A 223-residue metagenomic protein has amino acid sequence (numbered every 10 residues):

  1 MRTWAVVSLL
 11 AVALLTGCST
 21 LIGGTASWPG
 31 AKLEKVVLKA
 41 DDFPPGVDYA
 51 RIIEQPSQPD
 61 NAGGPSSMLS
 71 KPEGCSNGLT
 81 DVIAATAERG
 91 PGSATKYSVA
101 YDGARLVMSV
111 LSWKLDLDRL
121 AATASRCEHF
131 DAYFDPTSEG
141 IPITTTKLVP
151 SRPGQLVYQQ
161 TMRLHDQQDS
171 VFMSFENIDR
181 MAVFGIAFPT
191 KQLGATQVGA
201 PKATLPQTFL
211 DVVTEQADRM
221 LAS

Functional and structural regions predicted by a protein language model:
M1-A11: N-terminal export and membrane-targeting signals
L14-G17: C-terminal motif of bacterial Sec signal peptides marking the signal peptidase cleavage site
S19-I22: Bacterial signal peptide processing site
S27-D48: Post-signal peptide N-terminal segment of mature Sec-exported envelope proteins
E34-A40, A121-A124, L210-A217: Extracytoplasmic/secreted envelope proteins and their assembly/folding machinery, especially bacterial periplasmic
L38, D48, L115-D116, A132 (+1 more regions): Sec-exported extracytoplasmic/periplasmic mature domains
V47-I178: A small/polar (G/S/T-enriched), proline-flanked helix-loop surface module common in exported/cell-envelope proteins
T144-L221: A short, solvent-exposed beta-edge/loop patch
